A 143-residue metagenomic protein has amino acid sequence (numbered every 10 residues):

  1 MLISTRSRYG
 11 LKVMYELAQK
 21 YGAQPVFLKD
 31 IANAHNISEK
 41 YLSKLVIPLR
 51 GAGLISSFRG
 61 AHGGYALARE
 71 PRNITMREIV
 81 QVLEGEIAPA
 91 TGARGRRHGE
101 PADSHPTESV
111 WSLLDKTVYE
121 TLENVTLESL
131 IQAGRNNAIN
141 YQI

Functional and structural regions predicted by a protein language model:
I3-T5, L11, Y15-S38: N-terminal helix-turn-helix DNA-binding core of bacterial DNA-binding proteins
N33, R50-G51: Alpha-helical residues within the helix-turn-helix
Y41: Residues in the helix-turn-helix
L45: Residues within the DNA-recognition helix of helix-turn-helix
L54-A68: Beta-hairpin "wing" of winged helix-turn-helix
P71-R96, K116: Conserved segment of winged-helix/HTH DNA-binding domains
G95-I143: C-terminal regulatory/oligomerization modules of transcriptional regulators
